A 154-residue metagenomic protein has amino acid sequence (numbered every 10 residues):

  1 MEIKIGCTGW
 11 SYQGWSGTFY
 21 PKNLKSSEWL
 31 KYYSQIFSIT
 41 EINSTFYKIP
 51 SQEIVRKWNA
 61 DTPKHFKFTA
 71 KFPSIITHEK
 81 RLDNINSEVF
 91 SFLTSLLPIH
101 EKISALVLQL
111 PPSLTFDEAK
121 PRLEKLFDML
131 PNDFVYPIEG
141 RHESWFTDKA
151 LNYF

Functional and structural regions predicted by a protein language model:
M1-F154: Residues lining hydrophobic/aromatic ligand-binding pockets adjacent to catalytic sites
